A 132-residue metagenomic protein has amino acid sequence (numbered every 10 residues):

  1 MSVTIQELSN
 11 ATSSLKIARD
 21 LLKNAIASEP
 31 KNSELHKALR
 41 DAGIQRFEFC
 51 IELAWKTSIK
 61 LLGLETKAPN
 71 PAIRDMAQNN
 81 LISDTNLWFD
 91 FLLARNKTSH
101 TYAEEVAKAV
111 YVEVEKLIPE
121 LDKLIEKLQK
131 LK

Functional and structural regions predicted by a protein language model:
M1-K132: Solvent-exposed interaction patches of small proteins and small membrane subunits
